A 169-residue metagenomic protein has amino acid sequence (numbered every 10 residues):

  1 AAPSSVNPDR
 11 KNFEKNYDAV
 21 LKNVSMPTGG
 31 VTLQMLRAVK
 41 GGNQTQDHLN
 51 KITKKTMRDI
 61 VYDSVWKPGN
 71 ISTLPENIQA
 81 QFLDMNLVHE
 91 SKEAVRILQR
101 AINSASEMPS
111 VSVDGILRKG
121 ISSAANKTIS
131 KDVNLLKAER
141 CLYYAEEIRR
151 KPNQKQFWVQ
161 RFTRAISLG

Functional and structural regions predicted by a protein language model:
A1-G169: Cell-wall polysaccharide-cleaving catalytic domain and substrate-binding groove, primarily in peptidoglycan/chitin
